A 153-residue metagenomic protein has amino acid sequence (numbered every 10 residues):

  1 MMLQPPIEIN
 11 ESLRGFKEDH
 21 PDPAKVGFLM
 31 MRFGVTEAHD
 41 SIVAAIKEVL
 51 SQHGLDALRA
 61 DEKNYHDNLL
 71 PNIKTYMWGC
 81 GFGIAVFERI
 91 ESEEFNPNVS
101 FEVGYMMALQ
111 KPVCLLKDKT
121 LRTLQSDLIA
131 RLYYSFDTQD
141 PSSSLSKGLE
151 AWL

Functional and structural regions predicted by a protein language model:
M1-C80: Conserved N-terminal substructure of TIR/SEFIR domains
M2-P5, A130-L153: C-terminal interaction surface of TIR/SEFIR-family domains
M31, L115-K117: Short beta-strand/turn micro-motifs composed of small residues that flank or help shape donor/cofactor-binding pockets
A60-E62, L116, F136: Conserved beta-strand termini and adjacent loop/short-helix elements that scaffold enzyme active sites in alpha/beta
Y65, R89-A108: Conserved TIR/SEFIR loop-to-helix hotspot centered on a Trp-containing motif with a nearby acidic residue
Q110-P112: A short alpha->beta transition loop at the rim of the catalytic pocket in nucleotide-sugar-dependent
K117-S126: Short, glycine/polar-rich helix-capping loops at beta-to-alpha or helix-loop-helix junctions that flank or form
